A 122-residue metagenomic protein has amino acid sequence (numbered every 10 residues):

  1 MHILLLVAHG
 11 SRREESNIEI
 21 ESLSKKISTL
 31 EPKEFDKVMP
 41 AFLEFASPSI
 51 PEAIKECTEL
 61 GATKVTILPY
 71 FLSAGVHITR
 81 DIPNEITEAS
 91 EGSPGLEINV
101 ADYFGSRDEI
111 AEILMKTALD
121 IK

Functional and structural regions predicted by a protein language model:
M1-K122: Active-site-proximal alpha-helix that buttresses catalytic centers in soluble enzyme cores
